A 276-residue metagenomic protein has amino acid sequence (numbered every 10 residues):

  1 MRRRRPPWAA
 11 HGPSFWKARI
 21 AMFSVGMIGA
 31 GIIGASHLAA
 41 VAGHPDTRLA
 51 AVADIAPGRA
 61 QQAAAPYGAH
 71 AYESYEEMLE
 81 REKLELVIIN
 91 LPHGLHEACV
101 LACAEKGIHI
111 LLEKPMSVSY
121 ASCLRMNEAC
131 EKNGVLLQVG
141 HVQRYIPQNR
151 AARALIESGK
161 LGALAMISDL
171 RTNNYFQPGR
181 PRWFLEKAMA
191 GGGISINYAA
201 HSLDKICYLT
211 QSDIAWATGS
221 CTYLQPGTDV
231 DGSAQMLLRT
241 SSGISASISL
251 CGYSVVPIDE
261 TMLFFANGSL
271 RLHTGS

Functional and structural regions predicted by a protein language model:
W16-Y67: N-terminal Rossmann-like dinucleotide-binding module
H37, A69-A129: Beta-loop-alpha module in the N-terminal Rossmann-like domain of NAD(P)-dependent dehydrogenases, especially those
A51, E85-L86, M166, S245: Short, Asp-centered acidic motifs that coordinate Mg2+ and/or phosphate in catalytic or ligand-binding sites
R125-V142, G162-I167: Rossmann-fold dehydrogenase core element
Q143-G227: Predominantly a Rossmann-like dinucleotide-binding segment in NAD(P)-dependent oxidoreductases
N197, L203-S276: Contiguous beta-strand/loop segments that form the cofactor/metal-binding neighborhood of enzyme cores
